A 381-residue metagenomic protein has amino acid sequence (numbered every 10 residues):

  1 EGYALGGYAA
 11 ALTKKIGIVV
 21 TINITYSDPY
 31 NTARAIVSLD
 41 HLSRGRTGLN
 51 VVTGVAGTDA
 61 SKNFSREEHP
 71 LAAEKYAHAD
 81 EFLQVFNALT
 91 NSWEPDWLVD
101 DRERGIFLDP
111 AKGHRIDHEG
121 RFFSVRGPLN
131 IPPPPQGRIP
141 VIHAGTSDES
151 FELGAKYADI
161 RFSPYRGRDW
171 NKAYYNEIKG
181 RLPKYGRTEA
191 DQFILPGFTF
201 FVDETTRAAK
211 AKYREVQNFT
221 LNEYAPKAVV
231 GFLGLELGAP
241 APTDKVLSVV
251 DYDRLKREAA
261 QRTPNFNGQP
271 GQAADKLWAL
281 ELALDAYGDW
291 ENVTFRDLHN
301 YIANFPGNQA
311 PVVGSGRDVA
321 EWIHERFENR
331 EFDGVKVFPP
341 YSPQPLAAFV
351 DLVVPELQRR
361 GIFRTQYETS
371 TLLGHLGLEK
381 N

Functional and structural regions predicted by a protein language model:
E1-N381: N-terminal glycine-rich cofactor-binding segment that shapes the pocket for flavin-like pterin cofactors
